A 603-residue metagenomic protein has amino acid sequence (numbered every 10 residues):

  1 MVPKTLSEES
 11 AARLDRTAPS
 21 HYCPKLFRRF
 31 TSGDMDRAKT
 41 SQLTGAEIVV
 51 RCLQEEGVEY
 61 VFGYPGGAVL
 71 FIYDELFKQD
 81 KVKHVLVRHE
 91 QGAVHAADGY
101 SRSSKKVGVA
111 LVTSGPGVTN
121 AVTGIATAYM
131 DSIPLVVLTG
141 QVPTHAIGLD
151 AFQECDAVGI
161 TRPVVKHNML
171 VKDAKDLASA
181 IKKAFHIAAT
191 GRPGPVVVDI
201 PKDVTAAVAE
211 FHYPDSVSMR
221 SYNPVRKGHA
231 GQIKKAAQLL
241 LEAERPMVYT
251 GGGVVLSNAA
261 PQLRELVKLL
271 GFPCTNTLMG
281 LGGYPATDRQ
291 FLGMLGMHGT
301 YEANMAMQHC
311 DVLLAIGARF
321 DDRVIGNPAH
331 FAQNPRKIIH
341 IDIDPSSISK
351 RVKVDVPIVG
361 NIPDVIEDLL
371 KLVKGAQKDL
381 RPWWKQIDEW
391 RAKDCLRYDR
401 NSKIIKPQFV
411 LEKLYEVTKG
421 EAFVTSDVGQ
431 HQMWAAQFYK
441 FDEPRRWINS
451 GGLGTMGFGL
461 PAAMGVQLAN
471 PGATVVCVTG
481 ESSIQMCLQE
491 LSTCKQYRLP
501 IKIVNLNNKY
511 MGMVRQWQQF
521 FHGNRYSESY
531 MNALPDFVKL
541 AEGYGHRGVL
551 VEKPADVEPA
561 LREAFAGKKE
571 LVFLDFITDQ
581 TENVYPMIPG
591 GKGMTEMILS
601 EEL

Functional and structural regions predicted by a protein language model:
L6-S7, A12-R13: Short linear segments in intrinsically disordered or otherwise low-structure-confidence regions
L14, H21-K25, R29-T31: Short, positively charged and aromatic/hydrophobic N-terminal segments
F27-A376, K413, V417-G420, P500-N505 (+3 more regions): N-terminal alpha/beta PP-like core and its mobile active-site loop of ThDP/TPP-dependent enzymes
M35-T40, K175, F211-Y213, P335 (+4 more regions): Phosphate/pyrophosphate-binding active-site segments
V49-V50, Q54-E59, I72-L76, Q386-V466: Active-site diphosphate/adenylate-binding microenvironment
E90, L149-A151, N223-A237, L295-G299 (+5 more regions): A general structural motif
E90-H95, V118, H431-M433, K553-V557: Short acidic loop-to-helix transition motifs that present clustered carboxylates
A146-Q153, I348-R351, P357-V359, P363-L369 (+1 more regions): Thiamine diphosphate
